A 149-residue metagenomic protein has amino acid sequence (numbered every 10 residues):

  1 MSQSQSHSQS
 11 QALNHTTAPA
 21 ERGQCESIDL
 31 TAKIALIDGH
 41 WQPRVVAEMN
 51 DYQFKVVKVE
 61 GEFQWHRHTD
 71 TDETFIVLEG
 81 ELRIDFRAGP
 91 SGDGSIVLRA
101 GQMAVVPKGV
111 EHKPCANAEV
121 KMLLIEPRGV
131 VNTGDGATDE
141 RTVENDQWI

Functional and structural regions predicted by a protein language model:
M1-K55, D139-I149: A short, N-terminal "cap"/entry segment at the start of jelly-roll beta-barrel domains of the cupin/DSBH fold
G39-H40, Q53-T69: Conserved short histidine dyad/triad with adjacent acidic residue
N50, L78-E79, R99-A100, A118: A cytosolic small-molecule/anion-sensing beta-strand core signal
V56, S95-V97, K113: Well-ordered beta-strand positions in beta-sheet-rich domains
K58-V59, H68-A88, I125: Short, conserved beta-strand element in jelly-roll/cupin
H68-D70, L98, A116-A118: Short glycine/proline-enriched turns and hinge-like loops at secondary-structure junctions
A88-K108: Short acidic-glycine-tyrosine-enriched beta hairpin
K108-T138: Ligand-binding loop in jelly-roll beta-barrel domains
